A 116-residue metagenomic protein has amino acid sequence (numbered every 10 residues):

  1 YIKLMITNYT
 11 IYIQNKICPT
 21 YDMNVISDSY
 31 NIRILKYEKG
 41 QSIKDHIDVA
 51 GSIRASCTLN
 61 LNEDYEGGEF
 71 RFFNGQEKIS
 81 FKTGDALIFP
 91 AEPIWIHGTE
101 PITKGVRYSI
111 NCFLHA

Functional and structural regions predicted by a protein language model:
Y1-A86, I94-A116: Fe(II)/2-oxoglutarate oxygenase catalytic core
